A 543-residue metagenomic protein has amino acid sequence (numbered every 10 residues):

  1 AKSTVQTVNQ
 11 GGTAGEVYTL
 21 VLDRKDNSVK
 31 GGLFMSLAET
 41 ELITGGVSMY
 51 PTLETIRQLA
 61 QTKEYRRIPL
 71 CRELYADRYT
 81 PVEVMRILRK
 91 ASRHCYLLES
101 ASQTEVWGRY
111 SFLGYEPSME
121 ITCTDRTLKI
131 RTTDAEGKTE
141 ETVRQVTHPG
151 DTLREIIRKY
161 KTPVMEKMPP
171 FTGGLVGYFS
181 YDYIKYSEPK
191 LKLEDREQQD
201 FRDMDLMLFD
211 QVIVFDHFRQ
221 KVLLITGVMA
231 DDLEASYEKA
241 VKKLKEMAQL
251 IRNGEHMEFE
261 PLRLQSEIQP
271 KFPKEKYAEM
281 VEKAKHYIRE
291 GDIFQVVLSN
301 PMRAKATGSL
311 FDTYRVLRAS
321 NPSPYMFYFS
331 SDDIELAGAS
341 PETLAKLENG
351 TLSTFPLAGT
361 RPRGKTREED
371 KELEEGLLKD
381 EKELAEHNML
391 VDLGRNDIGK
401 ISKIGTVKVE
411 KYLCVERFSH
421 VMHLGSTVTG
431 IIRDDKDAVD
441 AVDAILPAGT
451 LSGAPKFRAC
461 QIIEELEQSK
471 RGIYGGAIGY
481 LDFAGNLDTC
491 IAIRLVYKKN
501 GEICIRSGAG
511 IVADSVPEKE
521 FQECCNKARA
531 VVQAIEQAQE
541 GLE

Functional and structural regions predicted by a protein language model:
K2-T13: Extreme N-terminal basic, low-complexity initiation segments that serve as generic localization/processing leaders
N9, Y18, D23-N27: Intrinsic-disorder-associated, low-complexity terminal segments enriched in Asp/Asn/His/Tyr and depleted of Lys/Arg
G11-G15, G31-G32, G45-G46: Residue-identity detector for glycine
G12, E16-L20, S402, Q537: Alpha-helical transmembrane segments and their juxtamembrane interfaces
L37, I43-E543: Extended alpha-helical targeting/anchoring segments, especially N-terminal organellar/secretory targeting helices
